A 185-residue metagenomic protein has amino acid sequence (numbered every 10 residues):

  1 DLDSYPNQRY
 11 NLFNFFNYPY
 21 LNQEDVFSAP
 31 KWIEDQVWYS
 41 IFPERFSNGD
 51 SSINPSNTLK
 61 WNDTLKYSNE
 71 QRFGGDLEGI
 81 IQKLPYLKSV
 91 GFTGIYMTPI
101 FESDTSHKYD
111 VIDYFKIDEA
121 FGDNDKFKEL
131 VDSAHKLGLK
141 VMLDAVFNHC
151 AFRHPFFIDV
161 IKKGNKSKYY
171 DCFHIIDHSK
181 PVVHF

Functional and structural regions predicted by a protein language model:
D1: Short, aromatic- and glycine-rich surface loops/edge beta-strands on solvent-exposed regions
S4-F185: Acidic/aromatic-lined carbohydrate-recognition and catalytic surfaces of CAZymes acting on diverse glycans
